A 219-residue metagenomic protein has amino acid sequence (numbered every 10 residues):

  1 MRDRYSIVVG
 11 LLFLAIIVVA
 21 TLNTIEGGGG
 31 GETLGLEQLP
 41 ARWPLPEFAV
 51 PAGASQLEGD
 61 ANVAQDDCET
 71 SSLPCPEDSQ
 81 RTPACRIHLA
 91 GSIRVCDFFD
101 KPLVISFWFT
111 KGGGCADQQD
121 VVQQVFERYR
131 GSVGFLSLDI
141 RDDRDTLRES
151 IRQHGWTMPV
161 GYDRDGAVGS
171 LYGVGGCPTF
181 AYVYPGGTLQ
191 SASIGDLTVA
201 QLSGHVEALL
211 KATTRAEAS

Functional and structural regions predicted by a protein language model:
M1-T82, A218-S219: N-terminal targeting signals for export/organelle localization
P51-Q56, T82-A90, V160-D163: Short gly/ser/thr-rich secondary-structure transition/capping motifs
I93-F98: Short beta-strand-to-loop junctions in surface cap/lid or active-site-entrance loops
F99, F107-Q124: Conserved redox-active cysteine motifs that mediate thiol-disulfide chemistry, especially di-cysteine Cys-X(1-2)-Cys
D100, E149-T157, R164-S219: Thiol/disulfide oxidoreductase modules built on the thioredoxin-like
V104-I105, F135, F180: Hydrophobic beta-strand anchors of alpha/beta hydrolase catalytic cores
G113, D142-D145, A167, L197: Short alpha-helical
D117-D120, Q124-R164, C177: Conserved segment of the thioredoxin-like fold in thiol-based oxidoreductases
